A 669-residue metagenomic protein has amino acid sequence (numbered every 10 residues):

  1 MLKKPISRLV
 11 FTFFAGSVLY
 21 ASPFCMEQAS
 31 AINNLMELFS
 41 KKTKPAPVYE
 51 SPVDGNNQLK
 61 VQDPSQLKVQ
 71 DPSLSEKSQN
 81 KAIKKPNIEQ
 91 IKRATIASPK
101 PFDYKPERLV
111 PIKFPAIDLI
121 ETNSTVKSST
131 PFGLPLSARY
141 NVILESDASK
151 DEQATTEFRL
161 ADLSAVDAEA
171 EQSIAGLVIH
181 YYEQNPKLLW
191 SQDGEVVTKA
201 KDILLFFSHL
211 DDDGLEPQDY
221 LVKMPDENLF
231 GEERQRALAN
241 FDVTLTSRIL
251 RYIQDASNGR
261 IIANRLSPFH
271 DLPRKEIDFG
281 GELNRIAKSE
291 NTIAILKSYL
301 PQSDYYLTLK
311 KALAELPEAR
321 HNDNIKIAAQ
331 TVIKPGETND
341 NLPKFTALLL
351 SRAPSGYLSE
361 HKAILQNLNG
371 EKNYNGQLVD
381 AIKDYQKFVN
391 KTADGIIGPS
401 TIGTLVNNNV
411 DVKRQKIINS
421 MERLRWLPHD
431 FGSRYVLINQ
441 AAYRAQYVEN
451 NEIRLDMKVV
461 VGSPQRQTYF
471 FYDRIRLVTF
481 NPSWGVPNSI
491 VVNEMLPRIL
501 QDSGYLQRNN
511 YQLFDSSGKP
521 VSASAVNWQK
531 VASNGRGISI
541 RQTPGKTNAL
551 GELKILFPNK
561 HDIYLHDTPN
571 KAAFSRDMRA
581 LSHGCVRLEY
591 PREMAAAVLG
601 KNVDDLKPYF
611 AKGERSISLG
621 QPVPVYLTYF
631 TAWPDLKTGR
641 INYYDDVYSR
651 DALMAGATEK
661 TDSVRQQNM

Functional and structural regions predicted by a protein language model:
L2, N34, L38, P45 (+9 more regions): Well-ordered beta-sheet/strand-loop patches within structured domains
L2-F13: Bacterial N-terminal signal peptides that target proteins for export
F11-P23: Bacterial N-terminal signal peptides
A21-K41: Signal peptide processing junction and immediate N-terminal pro/mature segment of secreted/exported proteins
C25-Q28, L229, N451, L455: Conserved, well-structured beta-alpha core segment at the onset of a catalytic domain
A154, D162-L229: Flexible, low-complexity segments enriched for small/polar residues
A200-I203, D226-E232, R236, V379-Q386: Amphipathic alpha-helical segments that form the core helices of the histone-fold
S208-R274: Mature extracellular/secreted ectodomains of secretory-pathway proteins
